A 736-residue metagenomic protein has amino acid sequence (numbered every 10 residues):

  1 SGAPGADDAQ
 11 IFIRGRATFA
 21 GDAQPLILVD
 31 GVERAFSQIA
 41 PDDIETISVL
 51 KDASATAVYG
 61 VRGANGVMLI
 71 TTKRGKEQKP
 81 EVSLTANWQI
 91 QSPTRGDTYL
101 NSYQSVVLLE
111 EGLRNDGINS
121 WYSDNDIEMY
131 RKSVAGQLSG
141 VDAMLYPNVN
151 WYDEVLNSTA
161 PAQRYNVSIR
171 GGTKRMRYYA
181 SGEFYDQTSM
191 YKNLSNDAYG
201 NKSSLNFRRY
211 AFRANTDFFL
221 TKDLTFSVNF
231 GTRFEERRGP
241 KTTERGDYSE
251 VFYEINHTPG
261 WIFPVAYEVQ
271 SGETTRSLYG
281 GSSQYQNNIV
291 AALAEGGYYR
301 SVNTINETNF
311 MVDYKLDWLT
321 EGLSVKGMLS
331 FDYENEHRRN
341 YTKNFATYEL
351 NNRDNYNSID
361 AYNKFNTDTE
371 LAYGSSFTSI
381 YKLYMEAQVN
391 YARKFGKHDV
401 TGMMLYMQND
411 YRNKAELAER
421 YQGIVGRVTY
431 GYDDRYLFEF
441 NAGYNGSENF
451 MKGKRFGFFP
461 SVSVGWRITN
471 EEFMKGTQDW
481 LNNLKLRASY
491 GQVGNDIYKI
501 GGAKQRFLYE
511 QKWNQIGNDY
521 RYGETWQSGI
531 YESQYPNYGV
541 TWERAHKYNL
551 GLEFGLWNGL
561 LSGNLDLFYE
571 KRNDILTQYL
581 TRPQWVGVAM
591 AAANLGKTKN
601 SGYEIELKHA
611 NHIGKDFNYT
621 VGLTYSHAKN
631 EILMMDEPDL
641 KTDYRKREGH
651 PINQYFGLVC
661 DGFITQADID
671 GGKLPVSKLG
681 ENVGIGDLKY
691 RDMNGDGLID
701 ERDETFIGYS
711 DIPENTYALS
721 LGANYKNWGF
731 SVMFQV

Functional and structural regions predicted by a protein language model:
S1-F212, F226, F617-Y619, N694: Short, small/polar-rich motifs associated with maturation and membrane association, primarily at protein termini
Q24, N215-L224, N229-F234, I255 (+3 more regions): Extracellular/periplasmic, surface-exposed regions of secreted and cell-surface proteins
V29, M129-R170, Y179-S181, E268-L316 (+4 more regions): Outer-membrane beta-barrel transmembrane strand signature
S83-V141, T242-E244, A610-D711: Conserved small-residue
S92, V107, V155-L156, D479 (+3 more regions): C-terminal beta-signal and adjacent terminal beta-strands/loops of Gram-negative outer-membrane beta-barrel proteins
P93-R95, A143-E183, Q187-Y191, S203-Q286 (+8 more regions): Flexible loop and strand-edge segments within Gram-negative outer membrane beta-barrel domains
T347-Y348: Active-site-proximal polar cores
